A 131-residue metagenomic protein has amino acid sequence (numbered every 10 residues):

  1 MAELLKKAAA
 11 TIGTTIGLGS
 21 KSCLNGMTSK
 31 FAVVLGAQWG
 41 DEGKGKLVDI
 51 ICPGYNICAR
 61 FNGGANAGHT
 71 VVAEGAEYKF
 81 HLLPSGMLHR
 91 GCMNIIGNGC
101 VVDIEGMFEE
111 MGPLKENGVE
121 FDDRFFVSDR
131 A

Functional and structural regions predicted by a protein language model:
A2-A131: Non-transmembrane, aqueous-exposed alpha-helical and coiled segments at domain scale
